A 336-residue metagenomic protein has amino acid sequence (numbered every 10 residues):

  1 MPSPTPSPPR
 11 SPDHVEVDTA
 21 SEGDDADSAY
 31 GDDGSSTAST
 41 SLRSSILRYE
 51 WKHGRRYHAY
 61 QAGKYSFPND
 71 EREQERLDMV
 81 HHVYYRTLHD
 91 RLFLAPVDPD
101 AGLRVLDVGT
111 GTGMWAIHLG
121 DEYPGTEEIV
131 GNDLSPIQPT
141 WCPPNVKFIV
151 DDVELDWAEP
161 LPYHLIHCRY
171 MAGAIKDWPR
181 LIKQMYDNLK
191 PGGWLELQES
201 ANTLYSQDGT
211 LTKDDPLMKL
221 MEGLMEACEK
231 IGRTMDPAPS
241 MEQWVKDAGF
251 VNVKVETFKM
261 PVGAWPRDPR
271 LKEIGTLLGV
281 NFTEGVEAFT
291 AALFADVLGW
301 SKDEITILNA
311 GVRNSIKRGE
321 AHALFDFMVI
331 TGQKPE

Functional and structural regions predicted by a protein language model:
M1-N69, E75: N-terminal auxiliary segments of SAM/dcSAM-dependent transferases
R56-Y57, A62-Y65, T110-G113, L134-I137 (+7 more regions): Conserved beta-strand elements of beta-rich interaction domains across eukaryotes, especially beta-propellers
E71-R104, M114, H118: Conserved alpha-helix/loop element of class I SAM-dependent methyltransferases that forms part of the SAM/SAH-binding
G102-L161, L165, R180: Class I SAM-dependent methyltransferase SAM/SAH-binding core
G173, W194-G285: Conserved catalytic/acceptor-binding region of the Class I
I175-D177: Short N-terminal helix/helix-N-cap motif within the alpha/beta-hydrolase-1
P179-W194: A short glycine-rich, Lys/Arg-flanked "PGG" loop and its adjoining helix->strand segment in the class I
A248-E336: C-terminal lobe and adjacent flexible extensions of AdoMet/dcAdoMet transferase-like proteins
